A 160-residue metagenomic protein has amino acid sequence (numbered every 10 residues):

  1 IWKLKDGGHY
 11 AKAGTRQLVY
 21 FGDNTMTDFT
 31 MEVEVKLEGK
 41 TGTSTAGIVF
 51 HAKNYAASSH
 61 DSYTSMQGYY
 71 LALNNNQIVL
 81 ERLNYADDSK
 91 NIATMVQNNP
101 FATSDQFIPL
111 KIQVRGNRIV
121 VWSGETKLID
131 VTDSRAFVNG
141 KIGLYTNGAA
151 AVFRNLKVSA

Functional and structural regions predicted by a protein language model:
I1-A160: Extracellular glycan-recognition regions
